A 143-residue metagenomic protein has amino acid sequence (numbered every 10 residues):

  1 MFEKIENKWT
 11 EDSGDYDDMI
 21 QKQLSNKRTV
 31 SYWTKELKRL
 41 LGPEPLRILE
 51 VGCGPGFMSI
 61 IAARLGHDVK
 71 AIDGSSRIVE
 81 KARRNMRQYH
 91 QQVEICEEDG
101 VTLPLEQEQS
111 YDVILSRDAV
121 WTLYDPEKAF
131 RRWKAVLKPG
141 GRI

Functional and structural regions predicted by a protein language model:
M1-P43: Conserved class I S-adenosyl-L-methionine
L24, W33, I61, N85 (+1 more regions): Ligand-binding pocket scaffold of soluble enzyme catalytic domains
G42, R64, Y124, K138: Short conserved AdoMet
L49, P55-T102: Class I SAM-dependent methyltransferase SAM/SAH-binding core
R77, L123-K128: Short N-terminal helix/helix-N-cap motif within the alpha/beta-hydrolase-1
V101-I114: A short acidic, Gly/Pro-enriched loop at the edge of an enzyme's catalytic core that lines a small-molecule cofactor
V113-D125: A short SAM/SAH-binding and catalytic strip from SAM-dependent methyltransferases
E127-R142: A short glycine-rich, Lys/Arg-flanked "PGG" loop and its adjoining helix->strand segment in the class I
